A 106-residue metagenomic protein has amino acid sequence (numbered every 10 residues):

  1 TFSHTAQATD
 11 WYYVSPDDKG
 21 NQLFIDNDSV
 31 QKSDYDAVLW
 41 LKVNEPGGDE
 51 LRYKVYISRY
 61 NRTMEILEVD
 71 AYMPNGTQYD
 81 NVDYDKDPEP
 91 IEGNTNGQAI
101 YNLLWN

Functional and structural regions predicted by a protein language model:
T5-N106: N-terminal secretory-pathway/extracellular module detecting exported/lumenal segments and adjacent signal-anchor/first
